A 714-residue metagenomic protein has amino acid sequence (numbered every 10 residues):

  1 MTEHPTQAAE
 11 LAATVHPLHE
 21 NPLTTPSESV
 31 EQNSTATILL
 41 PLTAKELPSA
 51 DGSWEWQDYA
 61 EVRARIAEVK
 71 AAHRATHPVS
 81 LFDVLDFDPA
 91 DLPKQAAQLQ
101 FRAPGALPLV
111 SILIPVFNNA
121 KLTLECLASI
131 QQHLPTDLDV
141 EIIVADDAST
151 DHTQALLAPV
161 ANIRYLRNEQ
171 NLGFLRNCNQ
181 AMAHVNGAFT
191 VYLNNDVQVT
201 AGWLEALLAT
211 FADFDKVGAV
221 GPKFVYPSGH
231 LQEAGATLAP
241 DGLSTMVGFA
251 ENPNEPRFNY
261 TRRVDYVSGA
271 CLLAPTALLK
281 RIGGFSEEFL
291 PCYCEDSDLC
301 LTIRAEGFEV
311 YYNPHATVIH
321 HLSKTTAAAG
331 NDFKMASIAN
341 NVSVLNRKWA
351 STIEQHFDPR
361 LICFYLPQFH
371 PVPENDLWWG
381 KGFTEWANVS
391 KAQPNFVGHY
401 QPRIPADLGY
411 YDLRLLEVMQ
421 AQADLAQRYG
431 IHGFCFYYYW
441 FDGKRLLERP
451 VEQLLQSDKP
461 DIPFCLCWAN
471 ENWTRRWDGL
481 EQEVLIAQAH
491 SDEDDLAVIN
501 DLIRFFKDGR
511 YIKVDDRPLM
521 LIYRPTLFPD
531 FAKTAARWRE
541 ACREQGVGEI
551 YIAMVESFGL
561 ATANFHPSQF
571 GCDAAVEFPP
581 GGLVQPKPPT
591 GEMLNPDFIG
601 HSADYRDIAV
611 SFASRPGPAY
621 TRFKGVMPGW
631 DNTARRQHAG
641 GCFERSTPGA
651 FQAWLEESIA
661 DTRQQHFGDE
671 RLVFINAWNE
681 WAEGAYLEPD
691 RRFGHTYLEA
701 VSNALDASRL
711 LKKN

Functional and structural regions predicted by a protein language model:
M1-P108, D332, S337-F357: Non-catalytic membrane-proximal stalk/linker segments that position and tether the catalytic domains
A128-D139: Short, acidic, metal-binding catalytic loop of nucleotide-sugar glycosyltransferases
D146-A155, Q170: A conserved acidic beta->alpha catalytic loop
N168-V185: Glycine-rich, basic loop-to-helix element that forms the pyrophosphate-binding segment of sugar-nucleotide handling
L175, A183, L231, T237-A277 (+3 more regions): A recurrent flexible, glycine/aromatic-enriched loop bordering the glycosyltransferase active site that acts as
T190: Short aromatic/hydrophobic "clamp" motif used to bind/position activated sugar donors
V197-L238: Conserved donor NDP-sugar-binding/catalytic core segment of glycosyltransferases
E205-L207, R263-G283, E288-T317: A short, conserved alpha-helix in the catalytic core of glycosyltransferases
